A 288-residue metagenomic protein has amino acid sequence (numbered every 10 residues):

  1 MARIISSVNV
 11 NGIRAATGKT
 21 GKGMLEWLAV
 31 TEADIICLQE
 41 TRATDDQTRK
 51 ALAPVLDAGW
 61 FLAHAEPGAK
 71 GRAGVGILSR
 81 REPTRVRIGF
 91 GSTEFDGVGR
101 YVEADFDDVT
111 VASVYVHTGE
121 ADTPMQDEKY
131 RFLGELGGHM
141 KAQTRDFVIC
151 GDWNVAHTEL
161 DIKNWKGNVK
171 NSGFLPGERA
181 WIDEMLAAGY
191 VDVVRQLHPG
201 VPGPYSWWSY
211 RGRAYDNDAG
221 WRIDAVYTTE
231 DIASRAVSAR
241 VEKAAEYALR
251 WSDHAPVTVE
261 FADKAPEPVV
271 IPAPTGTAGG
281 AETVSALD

Functional and structural regions predicted by a protein language model:
M1-V55, R72, E267-D288: N-terminal, active-site-proximal structural segment of metallo-dependent hydrolase catalytic domains
A2-A15, D108-E120, C150: Active-site-proximal beta-strand elements of phosphoester/diester hydrolases
I5-N9, L28-T48, V111, M140-E159 (+4 more regions): Active-site beta-strand/loop signature of hydrolases that rely on acidic residues for catalysis
R42, Q47-G119: Structured beta-strand-rich core segments of catalytic domains in phosphoester-bond hydrolases
L56-G59, F132-I223, I271, G279 (+1 more regions): Metal-dependent phosphoesterases centered on the DNase I-like endonuclease/exonuclease/phosphatase
K70-V86, R211-R235, F261-A262: Conserved beta strand-loop-helix elements of the APE1-like EEP
G91-S92, V116-L133, K166-N171: Surface-exposed cleft-lining segments at the edges of enzyme active sites
R240-D288: Surface polyanion/phosphate-binding segment centered on an Asp-His-Pro turn
